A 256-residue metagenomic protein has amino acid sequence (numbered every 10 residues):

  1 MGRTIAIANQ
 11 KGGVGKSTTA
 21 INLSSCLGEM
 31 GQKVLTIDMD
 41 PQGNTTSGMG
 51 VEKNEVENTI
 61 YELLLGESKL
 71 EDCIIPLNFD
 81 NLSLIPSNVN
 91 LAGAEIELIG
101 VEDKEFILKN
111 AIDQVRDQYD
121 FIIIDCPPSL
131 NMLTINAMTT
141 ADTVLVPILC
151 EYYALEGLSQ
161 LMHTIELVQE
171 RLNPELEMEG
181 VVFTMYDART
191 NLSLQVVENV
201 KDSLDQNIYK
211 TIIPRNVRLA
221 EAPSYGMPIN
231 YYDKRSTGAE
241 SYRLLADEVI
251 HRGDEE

Functional and structural regions predicted by a protein language model:
M1-E256: P-loop NTP-binding core
